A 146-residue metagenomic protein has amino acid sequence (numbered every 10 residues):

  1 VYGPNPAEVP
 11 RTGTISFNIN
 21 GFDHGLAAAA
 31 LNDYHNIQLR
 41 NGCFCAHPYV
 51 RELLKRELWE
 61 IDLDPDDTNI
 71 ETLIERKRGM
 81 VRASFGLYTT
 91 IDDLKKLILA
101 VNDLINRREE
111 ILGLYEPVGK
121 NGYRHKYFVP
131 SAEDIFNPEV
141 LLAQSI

Functional and structural regions predicted by a protein language model:
V1-I146: Pyridoxal 5′-phosphate
